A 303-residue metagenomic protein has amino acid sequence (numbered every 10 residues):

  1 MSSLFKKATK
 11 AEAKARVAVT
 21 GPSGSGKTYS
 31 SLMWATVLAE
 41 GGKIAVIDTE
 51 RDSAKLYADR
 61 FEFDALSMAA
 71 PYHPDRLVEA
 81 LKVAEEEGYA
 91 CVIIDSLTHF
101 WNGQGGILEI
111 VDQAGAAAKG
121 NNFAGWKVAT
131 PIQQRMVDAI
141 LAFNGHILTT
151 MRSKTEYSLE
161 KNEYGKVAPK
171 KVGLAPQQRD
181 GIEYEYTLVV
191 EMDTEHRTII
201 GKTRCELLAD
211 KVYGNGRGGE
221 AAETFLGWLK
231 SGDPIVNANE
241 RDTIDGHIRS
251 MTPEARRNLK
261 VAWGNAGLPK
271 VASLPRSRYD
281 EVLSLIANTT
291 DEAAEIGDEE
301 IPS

Functional and structural regions predicted by a protein language model:
M1-G21, S25-K27, S31, T36 (+5 more regions): Interfaces that engage single-stranded nucleic acids at replication/repair/recombination sites
K10-E12, T36-E40, V83-E87, A139-F143 (+1 more regions): Conserved catalytic network of the ASCE P-loop NTPase/AAA+ motor domain
R16-A18, K43, C91-I93, H146-L148: Residue-level preference for the first positions of well-ordered beta-strands
V17, G24, L38, K43 (+4 more regions): Intein modules and their embedded homing endonuclease domains
P22, T130-A222: Phosphate-binding/switch region of NTP-binding enzymes
G41-C91, F100, A116-K119: Nucleotide-state-sensitive switch-loop elements of NTP-binding domains
A54-L56, F100-L108, E156-N162, T198-G201: Switch/connector loops and helix/strand junctions flanking conserved nucleotide-binding motifs in nucleotide-processing
I94-A129, G165: Conserved P-loop NTPase nucleotide-binding/switch module
